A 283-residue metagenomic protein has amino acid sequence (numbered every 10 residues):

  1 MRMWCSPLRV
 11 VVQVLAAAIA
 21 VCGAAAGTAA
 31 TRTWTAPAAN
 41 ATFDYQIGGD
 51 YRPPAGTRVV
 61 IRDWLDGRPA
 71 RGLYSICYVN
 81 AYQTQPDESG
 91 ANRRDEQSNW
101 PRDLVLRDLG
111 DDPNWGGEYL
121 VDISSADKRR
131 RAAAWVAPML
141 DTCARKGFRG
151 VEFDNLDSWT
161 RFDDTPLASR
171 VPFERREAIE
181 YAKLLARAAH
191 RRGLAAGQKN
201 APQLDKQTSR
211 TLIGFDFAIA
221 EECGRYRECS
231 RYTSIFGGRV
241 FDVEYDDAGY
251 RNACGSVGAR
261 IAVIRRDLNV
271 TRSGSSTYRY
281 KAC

Functional and structural regions predicted by a protein language model:
R2-A30: Secretory targeting and sorting signals
A29-C283: Glycan-processing catalytic domains of CAZymes
